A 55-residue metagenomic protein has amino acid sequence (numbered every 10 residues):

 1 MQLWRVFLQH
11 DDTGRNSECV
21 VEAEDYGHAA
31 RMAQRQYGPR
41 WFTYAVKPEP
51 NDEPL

Functional and structural regions predicted by a protein language model:
M1-N16: Short aromatic-glycine-(Arg/Gly/Cys) micro-motifs in beta-strand/loop hairpins
H10, E24-D25, P50: N-terminal regions of proteins, emphasizing targeting and processing segments when present
G14-D25: A short, exposed loop/beta-hairpin motif centered on an aromatic-Gly-Thr core
Q36-L55: Short, mixed-charge low-complexity intrinsically disordered segments
